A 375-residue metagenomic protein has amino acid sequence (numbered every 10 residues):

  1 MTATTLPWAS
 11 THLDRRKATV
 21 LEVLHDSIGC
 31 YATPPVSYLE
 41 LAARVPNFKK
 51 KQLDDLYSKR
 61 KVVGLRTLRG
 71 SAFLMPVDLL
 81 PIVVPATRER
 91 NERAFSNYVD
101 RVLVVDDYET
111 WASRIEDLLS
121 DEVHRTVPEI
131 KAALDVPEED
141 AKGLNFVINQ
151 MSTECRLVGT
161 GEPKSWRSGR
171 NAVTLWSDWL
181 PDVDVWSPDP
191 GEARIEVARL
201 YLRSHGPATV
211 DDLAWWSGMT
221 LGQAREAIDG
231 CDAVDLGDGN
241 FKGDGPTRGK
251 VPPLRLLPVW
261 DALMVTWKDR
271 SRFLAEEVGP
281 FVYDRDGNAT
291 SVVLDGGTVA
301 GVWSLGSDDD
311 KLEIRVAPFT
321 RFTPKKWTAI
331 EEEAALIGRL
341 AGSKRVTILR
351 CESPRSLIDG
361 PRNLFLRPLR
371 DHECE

Functional and structural regions predicted by a protein language model:
M1-M264, K268-S271, A275-E375: Long, low-complexity intrinsically disordered regions
